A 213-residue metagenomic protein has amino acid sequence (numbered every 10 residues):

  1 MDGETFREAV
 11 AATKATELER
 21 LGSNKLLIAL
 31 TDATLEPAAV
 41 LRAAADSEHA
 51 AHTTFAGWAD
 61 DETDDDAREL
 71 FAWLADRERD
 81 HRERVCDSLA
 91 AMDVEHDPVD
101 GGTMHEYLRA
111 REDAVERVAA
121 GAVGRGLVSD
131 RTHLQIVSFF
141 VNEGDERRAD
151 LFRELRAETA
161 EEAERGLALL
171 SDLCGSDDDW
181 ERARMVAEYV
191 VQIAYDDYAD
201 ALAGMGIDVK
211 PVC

Functional and structural regions predicted by a protein language model:
D2-C213: Non-heme di-metal
